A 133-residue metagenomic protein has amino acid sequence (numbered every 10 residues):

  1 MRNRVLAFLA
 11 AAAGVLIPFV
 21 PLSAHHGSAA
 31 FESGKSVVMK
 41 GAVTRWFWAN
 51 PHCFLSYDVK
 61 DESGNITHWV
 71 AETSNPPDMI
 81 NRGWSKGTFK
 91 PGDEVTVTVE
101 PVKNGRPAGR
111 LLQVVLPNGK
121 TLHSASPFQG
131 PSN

Functional and structural regions predicted by a protein language model:
A7-P21: Bacterial N-terminal signal peptides
S23-V37: Short boundary/loop segments of OB/S1/cold-shock single-stranded nucleic-acid-binding domains
K35-P51: Structural detector for short beta-strands of small beta-barrel domains
A49-V59: Short aromatic-glycine-enriched beta-strand elements
T73-N81: Short, structured beta-strand/loop micro-motifs enriched in basic residues and often containing a Trp
N81-T96: Short nucleic-acid-contacting surface segments enriched for D/E, G, S/T with interspersed K/R
V102-A125: OB-fold/S1-family single-stranded nucleic acid-binding modules
